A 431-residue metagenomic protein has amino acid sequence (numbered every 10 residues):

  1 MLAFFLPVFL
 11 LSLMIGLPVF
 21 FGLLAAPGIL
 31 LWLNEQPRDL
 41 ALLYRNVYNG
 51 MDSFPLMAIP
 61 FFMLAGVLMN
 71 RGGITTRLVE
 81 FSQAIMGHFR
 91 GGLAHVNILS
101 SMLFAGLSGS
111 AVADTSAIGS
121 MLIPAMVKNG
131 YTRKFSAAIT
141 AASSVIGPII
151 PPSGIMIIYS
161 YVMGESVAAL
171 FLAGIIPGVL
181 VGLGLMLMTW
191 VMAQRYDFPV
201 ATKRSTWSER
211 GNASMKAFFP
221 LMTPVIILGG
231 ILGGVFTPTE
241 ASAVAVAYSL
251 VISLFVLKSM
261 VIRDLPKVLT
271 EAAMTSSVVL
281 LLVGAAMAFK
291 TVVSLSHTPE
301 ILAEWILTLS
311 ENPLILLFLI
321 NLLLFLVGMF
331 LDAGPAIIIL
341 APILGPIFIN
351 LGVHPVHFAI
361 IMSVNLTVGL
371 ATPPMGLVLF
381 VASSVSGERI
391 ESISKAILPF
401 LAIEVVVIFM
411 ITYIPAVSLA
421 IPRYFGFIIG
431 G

Functional and structural regions predicted by a protein language model:
M1-G431: Alpha-helical transmembrane segments of multi-pass membrane transport proteins
